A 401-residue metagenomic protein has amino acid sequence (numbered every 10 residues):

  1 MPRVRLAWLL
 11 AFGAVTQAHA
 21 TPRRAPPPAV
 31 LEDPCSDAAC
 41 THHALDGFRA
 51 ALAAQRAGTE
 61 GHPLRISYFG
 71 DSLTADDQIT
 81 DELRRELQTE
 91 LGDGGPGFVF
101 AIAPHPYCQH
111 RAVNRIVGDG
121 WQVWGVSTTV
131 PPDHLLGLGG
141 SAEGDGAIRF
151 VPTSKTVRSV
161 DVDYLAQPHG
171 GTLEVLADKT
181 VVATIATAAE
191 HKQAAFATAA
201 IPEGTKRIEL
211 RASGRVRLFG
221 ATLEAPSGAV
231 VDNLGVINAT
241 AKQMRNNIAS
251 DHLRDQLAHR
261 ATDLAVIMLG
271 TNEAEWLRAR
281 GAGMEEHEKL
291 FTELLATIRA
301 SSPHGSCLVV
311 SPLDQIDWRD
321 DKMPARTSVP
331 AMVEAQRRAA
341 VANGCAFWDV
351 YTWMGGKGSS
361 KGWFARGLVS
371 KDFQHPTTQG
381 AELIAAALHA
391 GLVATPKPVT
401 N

Functional and structural regions predicted by a protein language model:
M1-W8: Bacterial N-terminal signal peptides that target proteins for export
L9-A20: Hydrophobic h-region of N-terminal signal peptides that target proteins for export in Gram-negative bacteria
R24-Y68, Q122-D145: Membrane/wall-proximal cationic-aromatic binding patches
C40-R56, M244-L257, K289-T297, A331-V333: Alpha-helical scaffolding within the catalytic cores of extracellular/periplasmic polymer-degrading hydrolases
A53, T74, Q78, R84-G92 (+5 more regions): Sec-exported extracytoplasmic/periplasmic mature domains
R65, T74-E293, H375: Conserved SGNH/GDSL esterase-like catalytic core that processes O-acyl groups on lipids and polysaccharides
A249-S250, P312-N401: Catalytic His-Asp segment of secreted/periplasmic serine-dependent ester chemistry enzymes
G305-L308, A346: Proline-centered loop/turn at the N-terminus of a beta-strand
